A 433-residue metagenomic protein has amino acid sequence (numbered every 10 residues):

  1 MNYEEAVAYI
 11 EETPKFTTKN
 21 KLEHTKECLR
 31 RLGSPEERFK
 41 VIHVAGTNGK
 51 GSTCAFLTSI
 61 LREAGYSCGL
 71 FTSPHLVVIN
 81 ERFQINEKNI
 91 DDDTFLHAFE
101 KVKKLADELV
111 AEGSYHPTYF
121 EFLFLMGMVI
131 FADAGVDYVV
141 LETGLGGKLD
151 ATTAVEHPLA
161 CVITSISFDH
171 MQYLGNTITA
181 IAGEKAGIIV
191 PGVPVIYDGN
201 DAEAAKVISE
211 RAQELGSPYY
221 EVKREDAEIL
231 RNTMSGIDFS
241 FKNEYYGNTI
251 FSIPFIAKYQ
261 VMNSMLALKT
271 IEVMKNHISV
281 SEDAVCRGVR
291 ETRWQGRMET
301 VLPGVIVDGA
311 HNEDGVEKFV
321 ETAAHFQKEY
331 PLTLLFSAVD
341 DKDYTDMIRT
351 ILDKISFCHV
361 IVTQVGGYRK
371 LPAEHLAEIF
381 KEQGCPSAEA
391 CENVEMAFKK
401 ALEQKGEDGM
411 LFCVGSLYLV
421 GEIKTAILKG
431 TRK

Functional and structural regions predicted by a protein language model:
M1-G46, T53-Y66, F71, D107-S114: Short functional linear segments
L29, S34-E37, E63-E156, Q172: ATP-dependent carboxylate-amine ligase catalytic core
F71, D198-G199, Q213-T233, I253-K258 (+6 more regions): Beta-strand->loop->alpha-helix junctions that form or flank phosphate-binding loops in nucleotide-handling enzymes
P74, L123-Y173, A205-I250: Extended acidic/charged loop-beta regions that coordinate divalent cations and stabilize anionic phosphate/carboxylate
D133, Y138-T143, L149-V162, I166-H170 (+2 more regions): Nucleotide phosphate-binding/pyrophosphate-handling subdomain across enzymes that bind or process nucleotide phosphates
A182-P191: Membrane-proximal helix-turn-helix segments that form the acceptor-binding/catalytic region of lipid-linked
D201-R211, G216, G304-I306, I348-M410: C-terminal helical cap/extension that packs against the catalytic core of soluble nucleotide-cofactor enzymes
S416: Active-site-proximal loop/hinge segments that shape catalytic or ion-binding/gating pockets
